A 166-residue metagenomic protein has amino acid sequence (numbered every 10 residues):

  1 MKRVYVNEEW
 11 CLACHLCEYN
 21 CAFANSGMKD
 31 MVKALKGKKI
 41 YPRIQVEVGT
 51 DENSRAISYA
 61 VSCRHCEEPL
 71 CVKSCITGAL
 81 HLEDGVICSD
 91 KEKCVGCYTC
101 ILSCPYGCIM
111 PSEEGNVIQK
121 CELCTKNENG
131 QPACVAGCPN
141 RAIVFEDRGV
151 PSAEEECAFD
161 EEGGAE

Functional and structural regions predicted by a protein language model:
M1-E166: Non-ligating segments of multi-cofactor redox enzymes
